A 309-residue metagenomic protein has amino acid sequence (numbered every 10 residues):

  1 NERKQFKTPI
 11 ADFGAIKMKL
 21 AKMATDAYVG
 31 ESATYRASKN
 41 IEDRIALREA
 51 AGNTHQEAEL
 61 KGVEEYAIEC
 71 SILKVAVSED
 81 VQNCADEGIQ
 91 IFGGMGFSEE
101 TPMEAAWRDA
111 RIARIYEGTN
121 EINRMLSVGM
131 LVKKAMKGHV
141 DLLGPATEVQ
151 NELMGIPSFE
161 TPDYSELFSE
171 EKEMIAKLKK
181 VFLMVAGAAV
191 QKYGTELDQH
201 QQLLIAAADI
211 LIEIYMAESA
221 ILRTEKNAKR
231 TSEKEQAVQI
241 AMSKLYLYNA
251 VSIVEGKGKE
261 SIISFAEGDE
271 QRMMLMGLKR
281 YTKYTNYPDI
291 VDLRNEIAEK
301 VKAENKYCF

Functional and structural regions predicted by a protein language model:
N1-F309: Alpha-helical interface subdomain recognition
